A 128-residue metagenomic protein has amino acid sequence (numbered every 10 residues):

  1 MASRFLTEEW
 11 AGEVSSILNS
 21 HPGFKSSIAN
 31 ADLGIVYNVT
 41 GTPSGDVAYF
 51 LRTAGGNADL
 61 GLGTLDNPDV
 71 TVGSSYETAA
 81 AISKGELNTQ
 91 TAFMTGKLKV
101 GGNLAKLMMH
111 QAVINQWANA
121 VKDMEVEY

Functional and structural regions predicted by a protein language model:
M1-Y128: Feature captures hydrophobic
